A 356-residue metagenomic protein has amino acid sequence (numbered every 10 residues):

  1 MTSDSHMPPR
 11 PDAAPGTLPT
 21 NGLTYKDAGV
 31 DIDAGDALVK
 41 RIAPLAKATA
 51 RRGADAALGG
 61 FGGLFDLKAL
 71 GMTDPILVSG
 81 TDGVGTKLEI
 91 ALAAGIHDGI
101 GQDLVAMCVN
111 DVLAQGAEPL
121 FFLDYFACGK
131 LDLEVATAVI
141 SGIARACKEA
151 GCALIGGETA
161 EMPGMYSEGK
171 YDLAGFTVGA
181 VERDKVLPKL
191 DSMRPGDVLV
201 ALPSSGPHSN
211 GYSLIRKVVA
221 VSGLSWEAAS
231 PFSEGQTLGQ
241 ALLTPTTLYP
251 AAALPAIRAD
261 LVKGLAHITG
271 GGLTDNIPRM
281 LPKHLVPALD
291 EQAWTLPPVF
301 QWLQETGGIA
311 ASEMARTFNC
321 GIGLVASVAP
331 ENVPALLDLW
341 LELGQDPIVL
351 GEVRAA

Functional and structural regions predicted by a protein language model:
S3-H6, N21-D27, L38, P44 (+5 more regions): Glycine-/charge-enriched secondary-structure boundary and capping motifs
R10-T17, L23, K47: N-terminal intrinsically disordered, low-complexity tails
A34-L38, I42, G60-F61: Short N-terminal amphipathic alpha-helix/helix-capping patch enriched in small hydrophobics with frequent Ser/Thr
P44-S205: Glycine-rich phosphate/pyrophosphate-binding loop regions near the starts of catalytic domains
G116-E118, L214, L261, D346: Short loop/turn motifs at secondary-structure junctions
D172, R183-E234, L238: Short, acidic (Asp/Glu-rich) active-site segment that either coordinates a divalent metal cofactor
G179-E182, D197, P203-S209, R216-V219 (+4 more regions): Glycine-rich beta-alpha junction loops
